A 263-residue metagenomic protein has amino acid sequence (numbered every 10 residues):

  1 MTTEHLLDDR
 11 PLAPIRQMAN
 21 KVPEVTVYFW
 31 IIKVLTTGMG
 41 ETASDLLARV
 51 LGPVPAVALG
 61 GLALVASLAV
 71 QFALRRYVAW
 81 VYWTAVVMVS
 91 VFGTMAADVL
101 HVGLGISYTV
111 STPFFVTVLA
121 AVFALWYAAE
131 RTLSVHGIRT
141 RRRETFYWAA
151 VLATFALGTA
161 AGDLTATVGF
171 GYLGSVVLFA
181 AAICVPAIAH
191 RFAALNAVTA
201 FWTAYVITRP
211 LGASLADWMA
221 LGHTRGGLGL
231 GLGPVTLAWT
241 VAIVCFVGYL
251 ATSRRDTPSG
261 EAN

Functional and structural regions predicted by a protein language model:
T2-N263: Polytopic alpha-helical membrane proteins, predominantly small-molecule transporters/carriers
